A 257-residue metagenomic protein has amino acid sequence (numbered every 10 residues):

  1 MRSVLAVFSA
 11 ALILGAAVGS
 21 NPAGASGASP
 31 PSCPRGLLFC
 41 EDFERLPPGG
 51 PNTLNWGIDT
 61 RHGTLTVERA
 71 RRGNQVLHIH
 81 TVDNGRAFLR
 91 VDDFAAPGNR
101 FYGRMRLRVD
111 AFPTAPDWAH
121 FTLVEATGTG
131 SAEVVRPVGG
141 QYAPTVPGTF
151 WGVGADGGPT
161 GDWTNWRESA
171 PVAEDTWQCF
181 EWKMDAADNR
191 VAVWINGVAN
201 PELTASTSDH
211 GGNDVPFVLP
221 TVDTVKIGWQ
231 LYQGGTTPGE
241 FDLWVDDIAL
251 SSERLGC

Functional and structural regions predicted by a protein language model:
M1-A25: Secretory targeting and sorting signals
S29-G57, D246: Extracellular carbohydrate-recognition regions
L46-D83: Extracellular glycan-recognition surfaces and repeat-rich motifs
V76-R104, G161-R167: Secreted extracellular polysaccharide-interacting domains
A119-A155: Glycan-recognition/cleft segments
G154-C179: Short, aromatic/His-centered strand-loop micro-motif at the edge of beta-sheets
T176-A192: Localized edge beta-strand/strand-to-loop motifs within extracellular or lumenal beta-rich domains
T204-L243: Flexible glycan-contacting loops in extracellular carbohydrate-active proteins
